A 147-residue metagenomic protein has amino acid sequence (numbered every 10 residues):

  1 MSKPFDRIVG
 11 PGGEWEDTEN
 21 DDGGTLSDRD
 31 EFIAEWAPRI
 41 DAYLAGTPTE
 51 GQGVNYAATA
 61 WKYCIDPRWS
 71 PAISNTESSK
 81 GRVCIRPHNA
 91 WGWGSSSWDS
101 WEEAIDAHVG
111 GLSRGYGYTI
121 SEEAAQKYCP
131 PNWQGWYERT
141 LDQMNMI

Functional and structural regions predicted by a protein language model:
M1-I33: N-terminal secretory targeting signals
M1-V9, E16, G94-I147: Non-catalytic cell-wall polysaccharide-engagement segments
E14-T18, R29-W36, G46-T47, R82-P87 (+1 more regions): Short amphipathic alpha-helical segments, especially helix-boundary/capping motifs
G24-S70: Export/targeting segments at the very N-terminus of extracytoplasmic proteins
P38, V54-A58, P71, D106 (+2 more regions): Solvent-exposed, polar/charged alpha-helical surfaces in well-ordered, non-transmembrane soluble domains, broadly
A45, T49, W61-R68, N75-G81 (+2 more regions): Sec-exported extracytoplasmic/periplasmic mature domains
P71-S74, S79-D99: Short, surface-exposed glycine/acidic/tryptophan-bearing loops
